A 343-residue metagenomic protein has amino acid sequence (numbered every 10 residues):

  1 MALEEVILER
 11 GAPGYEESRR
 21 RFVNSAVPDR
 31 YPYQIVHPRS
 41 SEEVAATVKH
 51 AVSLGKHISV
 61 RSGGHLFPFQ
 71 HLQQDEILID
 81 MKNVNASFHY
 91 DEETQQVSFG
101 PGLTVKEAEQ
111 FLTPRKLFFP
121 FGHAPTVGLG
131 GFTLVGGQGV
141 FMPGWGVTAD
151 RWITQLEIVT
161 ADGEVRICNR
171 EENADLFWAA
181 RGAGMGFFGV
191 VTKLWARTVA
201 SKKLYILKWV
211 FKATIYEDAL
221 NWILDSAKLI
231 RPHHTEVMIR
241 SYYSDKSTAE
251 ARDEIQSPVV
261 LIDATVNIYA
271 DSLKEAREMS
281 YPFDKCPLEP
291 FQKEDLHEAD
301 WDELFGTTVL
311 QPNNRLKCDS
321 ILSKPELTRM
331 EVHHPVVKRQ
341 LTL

Functional and structural regions predicted by a protein language model:
M1-L343: Soluble FAD-dependent oxygen oxidases
